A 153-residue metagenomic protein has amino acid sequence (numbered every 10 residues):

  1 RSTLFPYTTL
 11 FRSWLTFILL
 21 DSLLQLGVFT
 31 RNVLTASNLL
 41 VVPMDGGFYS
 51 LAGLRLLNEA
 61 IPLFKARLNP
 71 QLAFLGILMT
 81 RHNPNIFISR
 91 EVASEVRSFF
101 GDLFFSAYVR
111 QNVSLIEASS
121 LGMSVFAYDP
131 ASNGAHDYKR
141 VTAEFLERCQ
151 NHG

Functional and structural regions predicted by a protein language model:
R1-T9: Single conserved hydrophobic/aromatic residue that forms the stacking wall/gate of nucleotide- or nucleobase-binding
T3, S50-G53, G134: Short, conserved glycine- and acidic-residue-centered signature motifs in active-site or ligand-binding loops
F5, V28-F29, L56, S120 (+1 more regions): Generic alpha-helical secondary structure signal
R12-S13, F17-R110: Conserved catalytic-core segment of NTP-binding enzymes
S89-E91, A118-L121: Short aromatic-enriched loop/helix-cap "lid" or pocket-rim segments at secondary-structure transitions that line
Q111-S119: Short, glycine-rich, amphipathic interfacial segments at transmembrane boundaries or analogous
S119-R140: C-terminal boundary of histidine-terminating zinc-finger modules
R140-H152: C-terminal alpha-helix
